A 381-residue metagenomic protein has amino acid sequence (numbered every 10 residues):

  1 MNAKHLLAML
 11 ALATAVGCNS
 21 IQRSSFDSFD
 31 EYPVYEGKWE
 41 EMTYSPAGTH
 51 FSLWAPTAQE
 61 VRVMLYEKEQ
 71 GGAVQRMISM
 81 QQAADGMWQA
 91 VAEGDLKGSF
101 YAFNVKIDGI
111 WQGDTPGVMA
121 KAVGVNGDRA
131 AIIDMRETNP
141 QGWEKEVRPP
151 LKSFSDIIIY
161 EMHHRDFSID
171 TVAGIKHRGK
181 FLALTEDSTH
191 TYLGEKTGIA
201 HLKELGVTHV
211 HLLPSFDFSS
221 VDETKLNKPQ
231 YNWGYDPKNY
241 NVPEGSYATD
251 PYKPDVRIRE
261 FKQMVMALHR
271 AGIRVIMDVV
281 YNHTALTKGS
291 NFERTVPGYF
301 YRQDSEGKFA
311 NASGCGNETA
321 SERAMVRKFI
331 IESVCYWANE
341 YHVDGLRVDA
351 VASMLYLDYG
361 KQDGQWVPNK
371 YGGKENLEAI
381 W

Functional and structural regions predicted by a protein language model:
M1-L7: Bacterial N-terminal signal peptides that target proteins for export
A8-A15: Bacterial N-terminal signal peptides
I21-P46, A83-S188: The feature marks proteins involved in alpha-glucan
A47-F51: Structural beta-strand segments of beta-rich domains
W54-V61, L96: Short proline/glycine-enriched turn/loop motifs at strand-loop junctions of beta-rich domains
R62-M64, A102: Beta-strand signatures of extracellular beta-sandwich domains
R165-E375: Substrate-binding/active-site clefts of carbohydrate-active enzymes
